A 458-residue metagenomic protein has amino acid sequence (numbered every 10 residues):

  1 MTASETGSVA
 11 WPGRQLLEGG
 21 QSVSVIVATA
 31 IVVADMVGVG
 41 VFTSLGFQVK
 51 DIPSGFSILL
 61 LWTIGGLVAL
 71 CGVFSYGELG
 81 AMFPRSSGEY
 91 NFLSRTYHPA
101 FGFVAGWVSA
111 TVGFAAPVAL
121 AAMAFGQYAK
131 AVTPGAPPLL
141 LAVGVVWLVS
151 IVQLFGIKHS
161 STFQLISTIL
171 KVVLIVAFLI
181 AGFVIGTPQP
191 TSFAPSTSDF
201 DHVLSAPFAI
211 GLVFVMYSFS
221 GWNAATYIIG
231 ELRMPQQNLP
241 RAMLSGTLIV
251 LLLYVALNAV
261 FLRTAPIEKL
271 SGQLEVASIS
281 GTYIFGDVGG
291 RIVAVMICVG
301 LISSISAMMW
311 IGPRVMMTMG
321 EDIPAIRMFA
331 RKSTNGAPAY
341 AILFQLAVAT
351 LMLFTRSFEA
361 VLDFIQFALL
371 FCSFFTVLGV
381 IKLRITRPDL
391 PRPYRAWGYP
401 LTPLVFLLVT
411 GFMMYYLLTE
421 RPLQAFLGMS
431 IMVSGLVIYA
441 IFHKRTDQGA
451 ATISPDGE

Functional and structural regions predicted by a protein language model:
M1-G55, L70, F74, R85-S86 (+4 more regions): Membrane-interface "cap" regions at the ends of multi-pass membrane proteins
T2-L16, Y90-T96, A100, A122-A142 (+6 more regions): Helix-loop-helix connectors at the membrane interface of multi-pass transporters/channels
A3, G7-G20, I58-L59, P137 (+2 more regions): Helix-loop-helix junctions that connect adjacent transmembrane segments in multi-pass membrane transporters
S44-F47, L70-V146, S150-L154, H159 (+3 more regions): Hydrophobic transmembrane alpha-helices that form the core helical bundles of multi-pass secondary transporters
G88-F92, H98, K130-A131, G211 (+3 more regions): TM-loop-TM module centered on a large, flexible mid-protein loop between adjacent transmembrane helices in multi-pass
G126, P138-P188, H202, S220 (+4 more regions): Membrane-interface loop-to-helix entry segments
L174-I175, M316, I365-R392, V409 (+1 more regions): Hydrophobic alpha-helical segments of multi-pass membrane transport proteins
M328-A339, S373-Q424, R445, G457: C-terminal membrane-solvent junction of multi-pass transporters and transport-like membrane proteins
